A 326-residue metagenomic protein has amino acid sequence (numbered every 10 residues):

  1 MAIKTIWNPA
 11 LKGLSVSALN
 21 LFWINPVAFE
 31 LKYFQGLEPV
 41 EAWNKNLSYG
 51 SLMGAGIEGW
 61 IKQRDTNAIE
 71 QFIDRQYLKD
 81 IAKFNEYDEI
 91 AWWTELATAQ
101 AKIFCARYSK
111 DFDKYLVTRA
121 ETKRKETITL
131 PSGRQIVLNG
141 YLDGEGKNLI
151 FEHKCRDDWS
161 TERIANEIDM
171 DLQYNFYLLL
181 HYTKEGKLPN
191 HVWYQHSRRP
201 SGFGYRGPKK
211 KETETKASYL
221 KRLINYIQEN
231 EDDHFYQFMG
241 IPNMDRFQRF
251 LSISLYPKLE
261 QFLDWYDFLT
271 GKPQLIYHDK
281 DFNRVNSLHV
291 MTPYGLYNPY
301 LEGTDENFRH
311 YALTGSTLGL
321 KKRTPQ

Functional and structural regions predicted by a protein language model:
M1-Q326: RecB-family 4Fe-4S metal-dependent nuclease core
